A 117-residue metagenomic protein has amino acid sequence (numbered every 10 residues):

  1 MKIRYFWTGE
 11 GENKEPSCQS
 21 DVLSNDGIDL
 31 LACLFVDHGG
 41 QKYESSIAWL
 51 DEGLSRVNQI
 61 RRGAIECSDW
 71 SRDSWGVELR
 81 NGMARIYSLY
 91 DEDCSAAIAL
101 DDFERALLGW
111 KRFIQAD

Functional and structural regions predicted by a protein language model:
M1-D69: The feature represents the first ordered module of a protein
E10-E12, L23, G27, A84 (+2 more regions): Generic "edge-of-domain/loop-turn" microfeature
L50-D102, L108: Amphipathic protein-protein interaction modules
L108-D117: Short, Lys/Arg-rich amphipathic alpha-helical interaction segments that bind nucleic acids or acidic protein surfaces
